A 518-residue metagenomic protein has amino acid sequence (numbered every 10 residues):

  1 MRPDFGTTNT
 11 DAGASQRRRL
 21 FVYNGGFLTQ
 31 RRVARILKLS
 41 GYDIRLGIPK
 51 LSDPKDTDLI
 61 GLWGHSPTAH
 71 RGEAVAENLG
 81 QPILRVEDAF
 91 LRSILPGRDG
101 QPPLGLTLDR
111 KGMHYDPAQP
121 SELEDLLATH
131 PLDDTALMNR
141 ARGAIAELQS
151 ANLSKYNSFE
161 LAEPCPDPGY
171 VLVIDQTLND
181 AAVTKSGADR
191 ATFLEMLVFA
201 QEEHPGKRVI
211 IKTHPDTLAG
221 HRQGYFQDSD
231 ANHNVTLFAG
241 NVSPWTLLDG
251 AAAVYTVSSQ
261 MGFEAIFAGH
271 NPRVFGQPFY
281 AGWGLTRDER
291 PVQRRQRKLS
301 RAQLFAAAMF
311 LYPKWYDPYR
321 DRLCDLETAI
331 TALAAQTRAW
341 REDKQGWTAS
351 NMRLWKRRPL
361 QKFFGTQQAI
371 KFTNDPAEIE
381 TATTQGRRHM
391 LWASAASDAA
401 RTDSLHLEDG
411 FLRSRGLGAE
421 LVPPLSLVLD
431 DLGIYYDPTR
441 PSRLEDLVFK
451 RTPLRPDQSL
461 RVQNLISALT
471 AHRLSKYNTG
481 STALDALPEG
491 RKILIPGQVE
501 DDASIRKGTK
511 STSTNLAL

Functional and structural regions predicted by a protein language model:
M1-L518: Catalytic-core helical/loop segments in enzymes performing group transfer/polymerization on anionic/lipid-linked
